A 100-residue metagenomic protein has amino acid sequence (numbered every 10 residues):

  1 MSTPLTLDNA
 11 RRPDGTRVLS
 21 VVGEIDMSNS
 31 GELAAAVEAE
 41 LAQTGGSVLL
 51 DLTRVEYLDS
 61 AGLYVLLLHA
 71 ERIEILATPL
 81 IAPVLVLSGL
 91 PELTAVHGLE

Functional and structural regions predicted by a protein language model:
M1-A35: STAS-typified acidic loop motif
S2-T6, V86-E100: Short, charged, intrinsically disordered terminal tails
T16, E24, G46-S47, L99: Intrinsically disordered, low-complexity regions
M27-T94: Amphipathic alpha-helical interaction surfaces in cytosolic regulatory modules
